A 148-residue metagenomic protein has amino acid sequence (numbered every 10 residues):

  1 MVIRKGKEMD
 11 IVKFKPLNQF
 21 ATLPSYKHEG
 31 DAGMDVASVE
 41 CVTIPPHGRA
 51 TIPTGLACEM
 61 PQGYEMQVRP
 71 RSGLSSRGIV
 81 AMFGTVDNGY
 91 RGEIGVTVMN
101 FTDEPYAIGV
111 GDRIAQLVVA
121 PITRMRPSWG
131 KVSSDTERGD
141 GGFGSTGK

Functional and structural regions predicted by a protein language model:
M1-K148: DUTPase catalytic domain/fold
